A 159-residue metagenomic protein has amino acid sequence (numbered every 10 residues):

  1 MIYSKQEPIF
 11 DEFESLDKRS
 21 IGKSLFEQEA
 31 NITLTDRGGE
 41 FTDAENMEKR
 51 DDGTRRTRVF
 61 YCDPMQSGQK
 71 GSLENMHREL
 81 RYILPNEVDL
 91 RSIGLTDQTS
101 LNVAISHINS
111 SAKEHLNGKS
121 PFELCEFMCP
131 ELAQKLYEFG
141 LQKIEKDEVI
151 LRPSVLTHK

Functional and structural regions predicted by a protein language model:
M1-S24: Active-site beta-loop-alpha junctions of metal-dependent nucleic acid enzymes, especially the RNase H-like/DDE
Y3-P8, E29, G38, S67 (+2 more regions): A short glycine-/small-residue-rich loop at the edge of a beta-strand within enzyme catalytic domains
I9-E12, E29, D43, M76: Amphipathic alpha-helical interface surfaces
L25-D43, D63-S67: Acidic/histidine-rich, metal-coordinating catalytic segments
F26-E27, G53-R55: Short, structurally constrained coil/turn elements that cap an alpha-helix or connect an alpha-helix to the following
E45-M47: Short amphipathic alpha-helical segments
K49-R50, R56-I144, L151, L156-H158: Charged alpha-helix within mobile-element recombinases
